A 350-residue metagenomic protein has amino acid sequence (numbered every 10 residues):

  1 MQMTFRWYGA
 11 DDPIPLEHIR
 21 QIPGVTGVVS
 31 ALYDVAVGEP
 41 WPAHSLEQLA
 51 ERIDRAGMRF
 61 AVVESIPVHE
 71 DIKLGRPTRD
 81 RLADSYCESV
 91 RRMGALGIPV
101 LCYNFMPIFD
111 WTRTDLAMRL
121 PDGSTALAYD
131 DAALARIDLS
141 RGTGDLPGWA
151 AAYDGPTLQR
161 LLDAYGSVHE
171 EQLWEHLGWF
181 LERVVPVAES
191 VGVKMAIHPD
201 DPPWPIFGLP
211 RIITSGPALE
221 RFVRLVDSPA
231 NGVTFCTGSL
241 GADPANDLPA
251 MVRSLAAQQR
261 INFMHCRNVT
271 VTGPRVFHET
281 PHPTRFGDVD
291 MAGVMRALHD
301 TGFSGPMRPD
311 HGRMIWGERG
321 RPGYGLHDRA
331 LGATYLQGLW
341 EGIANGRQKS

Functional and structural regions predicted by a protein language model:
M1-T4, G9-H18, E51-D54, D71-G75 (+11 more regions): Histidine-acidic metal/acid-base catalytic patches
D12, I22, P40-A61: Glycine-rich, positively charged N-terminal anion/phosphate-binding segment
P13-L16, I22-V37: N-terminal ordered "arm"
Q21-G24, R59-K73: A short glycine/small-residue-enriched secondary-structure motif
A31-E47, F207: Glycine-rich, proline-tolerant flexible connector loops at the mouths of alpha/beta enzymes
E88, L120-G144, S215-S228, R329-A333: Acidic, His- and aromatic-enriched active-site or binding-groove loops in soluble protein domains that engage sugars
R92-L96, V100-G178: Active-site-proximal, glycine-rich beta->alpha crossover segments in alpha/beta enzymes that shape flexible
